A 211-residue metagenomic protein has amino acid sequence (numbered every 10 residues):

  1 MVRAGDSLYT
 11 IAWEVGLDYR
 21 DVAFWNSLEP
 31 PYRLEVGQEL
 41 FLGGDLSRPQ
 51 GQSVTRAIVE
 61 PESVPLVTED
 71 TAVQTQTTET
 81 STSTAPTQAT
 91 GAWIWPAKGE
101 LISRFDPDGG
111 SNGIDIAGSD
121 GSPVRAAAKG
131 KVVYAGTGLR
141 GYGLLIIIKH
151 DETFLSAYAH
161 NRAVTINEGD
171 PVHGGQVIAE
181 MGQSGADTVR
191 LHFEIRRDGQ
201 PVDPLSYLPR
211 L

Functional and structural regions predicted by a protein language model:
M1-I147, D151, A163, N167-V177 (+3 more regions): Extracytoplasmic low-complexity/disordered linkers and repeat tracts associated with LysM-containing
F154-R162: Active-site region of chymotrypsin-like
A157, P201-V202: Short, solvent-exposed cationic patches
H192-G199: A short hydrophobic beta-strand segment most commonly corresponding to one strand of the jelly-roll/cupin
P209-L211: Short, solvent-exposed mixed-charge patches
